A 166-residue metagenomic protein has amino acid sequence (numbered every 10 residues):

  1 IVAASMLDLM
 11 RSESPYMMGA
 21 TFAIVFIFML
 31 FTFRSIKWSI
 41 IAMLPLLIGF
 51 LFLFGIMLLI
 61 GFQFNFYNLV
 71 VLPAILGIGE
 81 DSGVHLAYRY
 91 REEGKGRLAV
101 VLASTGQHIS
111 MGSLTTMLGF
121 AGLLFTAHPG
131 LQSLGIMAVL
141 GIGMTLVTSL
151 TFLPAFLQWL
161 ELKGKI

Functional and structural regions predicted by a protein language model:
I1-I166: Membrane-embedded transmembrane helical bundles of large multi-pass transporters/channels
